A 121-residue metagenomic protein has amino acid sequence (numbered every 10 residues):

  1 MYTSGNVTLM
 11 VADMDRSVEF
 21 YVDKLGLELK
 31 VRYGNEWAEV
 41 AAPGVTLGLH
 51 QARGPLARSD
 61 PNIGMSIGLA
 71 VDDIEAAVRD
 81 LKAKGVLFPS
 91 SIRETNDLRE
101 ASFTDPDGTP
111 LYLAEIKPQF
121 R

Functional and structural regions predicted by a protein language model:
M1-T3, S59-G64, E94-T95: Short glycine-enriched loop/turn motifs at secondary-structure junctions
M1-V18, T46, M65-L69, K117-R121: N-terminal beta-strand motif that seeds the catalytic metal site of vicinal oxygen chelate
T8, E36-W37, E100: A short, glycine- and basic residue-enriched loop/turn that sits immediately adjacent to a domain's principal
D15-E28: Amphipathic alpha-helical segments
F20, E75-D80: Short amphipathic alpha-helices within nucleic acid-binding modules
E28-P61, P110-I116: Conserved short beta-strand elements that form part of the metal-binding/catalytic scaffold of enzyme active sites
V78-R121: Vicinal oxygen chelate
